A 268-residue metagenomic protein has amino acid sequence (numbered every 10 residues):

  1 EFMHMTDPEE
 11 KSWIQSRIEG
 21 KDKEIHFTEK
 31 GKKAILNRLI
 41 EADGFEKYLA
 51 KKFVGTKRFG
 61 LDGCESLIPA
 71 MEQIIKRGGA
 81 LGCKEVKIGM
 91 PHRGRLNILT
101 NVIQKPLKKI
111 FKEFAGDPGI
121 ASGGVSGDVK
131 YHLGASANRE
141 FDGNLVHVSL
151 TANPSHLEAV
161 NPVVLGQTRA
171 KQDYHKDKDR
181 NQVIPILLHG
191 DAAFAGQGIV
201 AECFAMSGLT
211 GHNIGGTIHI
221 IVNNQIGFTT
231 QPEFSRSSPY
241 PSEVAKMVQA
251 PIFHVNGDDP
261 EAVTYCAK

Functional and structural regions predicted by a protein language model:
E1-V200, F204-I218, N223-S237, V248-F253: Conserved internal helical-beta-strand scaffold that buttresses enzyme catalytic cores
P241: Conserved catalytic cores of very large enzyme subunits
D258-K268: Structured mid-domain segments that build the active-site/substrate or prosthetic-cofactor binding neighborhood
